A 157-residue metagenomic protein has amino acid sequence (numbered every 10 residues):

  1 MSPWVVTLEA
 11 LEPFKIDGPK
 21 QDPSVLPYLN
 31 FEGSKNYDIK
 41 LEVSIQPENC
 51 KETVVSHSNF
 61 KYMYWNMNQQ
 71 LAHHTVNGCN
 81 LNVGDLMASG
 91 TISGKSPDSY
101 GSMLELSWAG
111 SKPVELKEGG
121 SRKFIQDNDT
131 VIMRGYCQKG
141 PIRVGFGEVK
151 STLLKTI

Functional and structural regions predicted by a protein language model:
M1-N82, I92-I157: Catalytic-core "active-site belt" of small-molecule-metabolizing enzymes, emphasizing His/Asp/Glu-rich regions
G84-M87: Hydrophobic, well-ordered secondary-structure elements that form the walls of internal hydrophobic environments
